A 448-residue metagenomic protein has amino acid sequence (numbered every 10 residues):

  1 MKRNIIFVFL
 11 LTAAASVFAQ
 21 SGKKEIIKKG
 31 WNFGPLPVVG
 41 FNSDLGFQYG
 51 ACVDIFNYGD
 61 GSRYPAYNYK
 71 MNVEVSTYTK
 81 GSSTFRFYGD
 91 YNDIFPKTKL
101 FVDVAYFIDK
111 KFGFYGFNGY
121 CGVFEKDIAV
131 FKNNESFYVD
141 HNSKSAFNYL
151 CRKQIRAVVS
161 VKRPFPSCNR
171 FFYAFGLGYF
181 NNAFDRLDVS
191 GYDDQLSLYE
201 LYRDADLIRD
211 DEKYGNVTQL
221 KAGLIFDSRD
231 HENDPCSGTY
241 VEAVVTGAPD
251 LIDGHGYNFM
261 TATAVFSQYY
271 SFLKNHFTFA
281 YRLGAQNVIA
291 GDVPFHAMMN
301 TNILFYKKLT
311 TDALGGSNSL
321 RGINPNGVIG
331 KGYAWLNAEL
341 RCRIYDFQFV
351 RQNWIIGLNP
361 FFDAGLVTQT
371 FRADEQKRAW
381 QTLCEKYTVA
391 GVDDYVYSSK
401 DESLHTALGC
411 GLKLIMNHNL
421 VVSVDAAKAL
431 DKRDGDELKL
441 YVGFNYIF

Functional and structural regions predicted by a protein language model:
Q20-N32, G59-N68, I94-L100, P166-F172 (+8 more regions): Short loop/turn motifs that connect adjacent beta-strands in outer-membrane beta-barrel proteins
E25-F33, F41-N216, L314, N318 (+2 more regions): Gram-negative/organellar outer-membrane beta-barrel architecture
F33, Y49-A51, S83-F87, K153-V159 (+9 more regions): Hydrophobic, lipid-facing positions within transmembrane beta-strands of outer-membrane proteins
F33-P35, Y69-V73, K99-V104, F171-F175 (+8 more regions): Transmembrane beta-strands of outer-membrane beta-barrel proteins
A51-V73, K221-V265, G409-I415, L420-A426: Surface-exposed extracellular loop regions of Gram-negative outer-membrane beta-barrel proteins
D54-F56, D90-N92, S160-P164, G223-D227 (+4 more regions): Transmembrane beta-barrel domains of outer membrane proteins
F56-D60, E74-K80, F107-K111, F180-F184 (+7 more regions): Sequence/structural signature of outer-membrane beta-barrel proteins
L220-G223, H231-Q352, T368-T370, D394: C-terminal outer-membrane beta-barrel translocator/porin domains of Gram-negative envelope proteins and their
